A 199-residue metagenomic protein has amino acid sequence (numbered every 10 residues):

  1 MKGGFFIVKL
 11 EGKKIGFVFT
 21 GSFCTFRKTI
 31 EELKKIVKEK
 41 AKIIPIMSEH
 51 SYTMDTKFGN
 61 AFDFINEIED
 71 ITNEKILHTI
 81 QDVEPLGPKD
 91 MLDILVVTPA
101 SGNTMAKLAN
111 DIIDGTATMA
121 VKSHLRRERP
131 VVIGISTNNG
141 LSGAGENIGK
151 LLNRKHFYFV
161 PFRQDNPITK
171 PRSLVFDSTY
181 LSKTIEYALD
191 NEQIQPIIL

Functional and structural regions predicted by a protein language model:
G3-V131, S136-L199: A cross-family phosphate/adenosyl-ligand binding-site feature
